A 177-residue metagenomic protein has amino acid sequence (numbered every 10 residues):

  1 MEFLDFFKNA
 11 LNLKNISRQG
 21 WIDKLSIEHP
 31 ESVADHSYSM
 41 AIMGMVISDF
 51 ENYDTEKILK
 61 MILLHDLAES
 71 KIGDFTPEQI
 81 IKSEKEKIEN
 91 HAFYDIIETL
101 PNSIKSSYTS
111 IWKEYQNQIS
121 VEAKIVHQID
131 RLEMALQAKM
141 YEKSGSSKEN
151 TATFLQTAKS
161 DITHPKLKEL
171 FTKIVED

Functional and structural regions predicted by a protein language model:
M1-D177: Active-site helical microenvironments for divalent-metal-assisted chemistry
